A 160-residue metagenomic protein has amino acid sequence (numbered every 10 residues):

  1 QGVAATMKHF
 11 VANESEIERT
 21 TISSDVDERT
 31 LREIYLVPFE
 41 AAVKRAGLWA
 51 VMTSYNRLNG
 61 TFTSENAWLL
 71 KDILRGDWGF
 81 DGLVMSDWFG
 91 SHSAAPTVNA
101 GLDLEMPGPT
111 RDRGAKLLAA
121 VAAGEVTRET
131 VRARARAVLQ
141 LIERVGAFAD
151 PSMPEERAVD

Functional and structural regions predicted by a protein language model:
Q1-D160: Glycoside hydrolase catalytic-domain context in secreted enzymes
